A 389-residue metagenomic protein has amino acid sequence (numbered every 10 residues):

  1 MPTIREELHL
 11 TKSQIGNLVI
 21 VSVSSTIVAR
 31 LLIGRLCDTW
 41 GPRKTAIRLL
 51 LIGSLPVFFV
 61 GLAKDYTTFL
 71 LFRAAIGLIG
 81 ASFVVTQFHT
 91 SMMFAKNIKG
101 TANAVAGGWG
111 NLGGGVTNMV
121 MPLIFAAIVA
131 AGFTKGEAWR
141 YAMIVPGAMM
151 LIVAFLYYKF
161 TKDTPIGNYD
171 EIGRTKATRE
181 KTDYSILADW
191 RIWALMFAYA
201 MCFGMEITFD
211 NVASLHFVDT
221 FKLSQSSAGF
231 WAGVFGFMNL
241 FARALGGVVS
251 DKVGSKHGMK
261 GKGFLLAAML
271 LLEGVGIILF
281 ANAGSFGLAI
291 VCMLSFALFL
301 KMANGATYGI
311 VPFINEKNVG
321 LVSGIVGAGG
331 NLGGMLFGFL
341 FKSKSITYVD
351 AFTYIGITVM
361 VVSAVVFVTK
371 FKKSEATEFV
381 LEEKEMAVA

Functional and structural regions predicted by a protein language model:
M1, A188-G246, N304: Extracytoplasmic gate region of multi-pass secondary transporters
I20-G34, G233-G246: Central cavity-lining transmembrane alpha-helices of secondary-active solute carriers, predominantly the Major
V28-T67: Conserved MFS/SLC helix-loop-helix module at the cytosolic interface between two early adjacent transmembrane helices
L51-K64, A267-G284: C-terminal ends and interior cores of transmembrane alpha-helices in multi-pass membrane transporters/permeases
F72-G110: Cytoplasmic helix-loop-helix junction between adjacent transmembrane helices in 12-TM secondary transporters
G100-A126, G324-F337: Glycine-rich segments within core transmembrane alpha-helices of 12-TM secondary carriers
G147-D170, V362-F371: C-terminal membrane-cytosol helix-exit motif in multi-pass small-molecule transporters
Y158-T182, A376-E385: Flexible cytoplasmic inter-helical loops of multi-pass small-molecule transporters
